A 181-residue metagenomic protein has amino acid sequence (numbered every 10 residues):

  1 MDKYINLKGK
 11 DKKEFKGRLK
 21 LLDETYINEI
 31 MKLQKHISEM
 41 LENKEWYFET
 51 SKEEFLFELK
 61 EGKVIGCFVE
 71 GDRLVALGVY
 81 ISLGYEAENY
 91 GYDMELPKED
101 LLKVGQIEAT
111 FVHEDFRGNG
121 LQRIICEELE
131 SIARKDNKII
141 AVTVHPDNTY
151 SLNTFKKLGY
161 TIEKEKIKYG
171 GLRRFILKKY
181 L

Functional and structural regions predicted by a protein language model:
Y4, K8-K32, N43: A short beta-loop-alpha structural element at the N-terminal edge of CoA-dependent acyl/N-acetyltransferase catalytic
E42-E70, V79: Active-site rim helix/loop that mediates acceptor-substrate recognition in acyltransferases
R73-A76, Y150: Glycine-rich acetyl-CoA-binding "A-motif" of GNAT/NAT acetyltransferases
L77-A109, R117: Conserved acyl-donor/pantetheine-binding loop and adjacent beta-alpha core of acyl/acetyltransferases and related
A109-V112, G118-S131, N153, K157: Conserved acetyl-CoA-binding loop-helix of GNAT-fold acetyltransferases
R117, V142-L152, Y169-G170: Conserved beta-strand-loop-alpha-helix junction that forms the acyl-donor binding cleft
A133-H145: Conserved GNAT acetyl-CoA-binding A-motif
T143, G159-F175: Conserved catalytic-core motifs of GNAT/GCN5-like acyltransferases
